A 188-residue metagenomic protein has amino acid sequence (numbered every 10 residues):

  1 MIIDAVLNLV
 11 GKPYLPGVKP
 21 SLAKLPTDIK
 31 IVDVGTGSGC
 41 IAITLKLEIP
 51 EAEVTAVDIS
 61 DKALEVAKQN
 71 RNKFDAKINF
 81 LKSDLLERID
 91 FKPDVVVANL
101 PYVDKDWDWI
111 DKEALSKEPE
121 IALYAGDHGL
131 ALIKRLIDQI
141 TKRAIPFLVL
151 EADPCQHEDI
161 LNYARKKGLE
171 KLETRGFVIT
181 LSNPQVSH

Functional and structural regions predicted by a protein language model:
M1-P50, S60-V66: SAM-dependent Rossmann-like transferase core, predominantly class I methyltransferases with a strong bias toward
T36, D58-D61, L132, A152: Short beta->alpha hinge that forms the Motif I/post-I loop of the SAM-binding pocket
K62-K73, R135, N162-Y163: Short alpha-helix adjacent to the SAM-binding motif of class I
F74-L85: Conserved SAM-binding strand-loop segment of SAM-dependent methyltransferases
L85-K92: Short conserved loop adjoining the S-adenosyl-L-methionine
P93-N99: Short SAM/SAH-binding signature in class I
L100-L132: Mobile active-site "lid"/loop adjacent to the S-adenosyl-L-methionine
D127-N183: Conserved Class I SAM-dependent methyltransferase catalytic core
